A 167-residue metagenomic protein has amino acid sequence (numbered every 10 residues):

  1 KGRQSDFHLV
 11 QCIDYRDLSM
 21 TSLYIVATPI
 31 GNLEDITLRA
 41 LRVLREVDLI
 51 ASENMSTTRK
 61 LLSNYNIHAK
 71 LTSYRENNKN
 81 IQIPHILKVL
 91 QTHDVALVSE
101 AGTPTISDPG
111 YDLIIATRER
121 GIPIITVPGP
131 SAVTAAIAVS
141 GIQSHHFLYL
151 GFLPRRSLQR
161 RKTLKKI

Functional and structural regions predicted by a protein language model:
F7-L9, L18: Short hydrophobic targeting helices and cationic amphipathic motifs that mediate membrane/organellar targeting
Y15-N77: Glycine-rich, flexible N-terminal cofactor/catalytic loop recognition
T21, I137-I167: Beta-strand/loop-alpha-helix module characteristic of Rossmann-like adenine-cofactor folds
I30-L33, E100-P104, R155: Short glycine-rich anion-binding loops that position phosphate/pyrophosphate groups of nucleotides and phosphorylated
N77-I86: Glycine-rich, highly charged phosphate/nucleotide-binding loops
Q91-L150: Short glycine-cluster motifs
